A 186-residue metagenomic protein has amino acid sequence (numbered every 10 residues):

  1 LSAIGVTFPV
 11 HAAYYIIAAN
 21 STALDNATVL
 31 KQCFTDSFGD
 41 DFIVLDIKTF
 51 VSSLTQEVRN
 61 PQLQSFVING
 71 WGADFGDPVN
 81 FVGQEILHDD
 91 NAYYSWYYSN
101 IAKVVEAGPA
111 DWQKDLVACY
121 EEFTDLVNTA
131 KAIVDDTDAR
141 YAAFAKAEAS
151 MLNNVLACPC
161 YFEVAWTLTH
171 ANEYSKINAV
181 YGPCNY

Functional and structural regions predicted by a protein language model:
L1-D36, C119, K146: Append "and occasionally in soluble cytosolic enzymes with long acidic Gly/Pro-rich linkers
S2-V6, Q56-Q62, G83-N128, F162-Y186: Short, solvent-exposed loop/beta-turn-alpha elements that line the ligand-binding surface or hinge of extracytoplasmic
V10-S21, V134-L156: Alpha-helical secondary-structure segments
Y14, D36-W96: Periplasmic binding protein-like
A18-N26, K114-E122, A132-A139: Extracytoplasmic/periplasmic, Sec-exported soluble proteins
A18-T22, S52, W71-G76, A149 (+1 more regions): Solvent-exposed loop/turn segments at secondary-structure junctions within structured extracellular/periplasmic domains
L24-K31, V79, Y120-V127, Y141-E148 (+1 more regions): Extracytoplasmic/secreted envelope proteins and their assembly/folding machinery, especially bacterial periplasmic
L30-D40, E57, G70, L126-I133 (+1 more regions): Structured segments of extracytoplasmic/periplasmic soluble domains in secreted or envelope-associated proteins
